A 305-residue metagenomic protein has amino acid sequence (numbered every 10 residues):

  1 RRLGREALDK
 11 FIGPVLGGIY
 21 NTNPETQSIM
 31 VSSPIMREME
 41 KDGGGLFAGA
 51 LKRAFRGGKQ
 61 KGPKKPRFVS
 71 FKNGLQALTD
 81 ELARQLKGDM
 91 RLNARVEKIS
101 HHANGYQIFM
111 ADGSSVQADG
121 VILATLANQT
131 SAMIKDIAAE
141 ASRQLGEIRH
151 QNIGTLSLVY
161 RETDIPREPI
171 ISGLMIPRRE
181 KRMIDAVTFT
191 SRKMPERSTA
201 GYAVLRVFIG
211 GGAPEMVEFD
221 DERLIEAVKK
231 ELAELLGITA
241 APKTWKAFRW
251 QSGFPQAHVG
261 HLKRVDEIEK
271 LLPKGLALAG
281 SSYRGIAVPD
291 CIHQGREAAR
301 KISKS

Functional and structural regions predicted by a protein language model:
R1-S100, G105, A118: Active-site/ligand-binding neighborhood in enzyme catalytic cores
R5-I12, S142-G146, G237-W245: Short, surface-exposed acidic
D9, K72-T79, Q151, E180-K181 (+2 more regions): A structural signal for well-ordered alpha-helical scaffolds and beta->alpha junctions
F71, L92-R95, L126, K246 (+1 more regions): A secondary-structure boundary/capping signal
L92-E222, K230-L235, L271-P273: Mid-domain catalytic core of redox enzymes that form a hydrophobic substrate pocket/lid adjacent to a catalytic redox
P169-I171, A186-S305: Conserved flavin/dinucleotide-binding core of flavoenzymes
